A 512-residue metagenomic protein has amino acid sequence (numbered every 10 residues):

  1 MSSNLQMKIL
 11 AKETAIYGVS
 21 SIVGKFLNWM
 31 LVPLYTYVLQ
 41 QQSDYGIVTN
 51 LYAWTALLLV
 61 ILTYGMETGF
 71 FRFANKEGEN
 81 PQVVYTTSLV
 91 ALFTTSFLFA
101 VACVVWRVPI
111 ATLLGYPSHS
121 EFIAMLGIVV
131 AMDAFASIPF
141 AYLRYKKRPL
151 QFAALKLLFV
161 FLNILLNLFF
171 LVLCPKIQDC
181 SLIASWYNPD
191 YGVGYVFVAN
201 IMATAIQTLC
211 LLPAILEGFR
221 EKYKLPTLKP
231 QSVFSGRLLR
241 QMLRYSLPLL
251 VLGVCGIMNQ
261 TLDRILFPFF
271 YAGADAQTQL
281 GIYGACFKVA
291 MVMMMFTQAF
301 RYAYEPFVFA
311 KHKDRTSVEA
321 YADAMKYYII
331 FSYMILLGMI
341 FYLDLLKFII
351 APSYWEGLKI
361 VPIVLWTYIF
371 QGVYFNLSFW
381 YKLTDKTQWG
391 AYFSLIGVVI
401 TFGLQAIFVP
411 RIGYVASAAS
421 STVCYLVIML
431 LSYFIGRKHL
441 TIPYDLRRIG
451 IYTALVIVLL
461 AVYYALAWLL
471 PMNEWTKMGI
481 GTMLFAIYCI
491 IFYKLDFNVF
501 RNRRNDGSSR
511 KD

Functional and structural regions predicted by a protein language model:
M1-L10, Q178-V193, F197, L209-Q260 (+4 more regions): Interhelical loop/hinge segments that connect adjacent transmembrane helices in multipass membrane
S2-N4, Y464-D512: Membrane-proximal transmembrane or re-entrant/amphipathic helices at the cytosolic face
L5-E67, T95-V104, G127-V129, N163-I164 (+3 more regions): Signature of the first transmembrane helix
E13-N28, F159, V196-L211, I215-G218 (+3 more regions): Transmembrane helical elements of multi-pass membrane transporters/channels
W29-D44, A111-L113, S185, V254-V292 (+3 more regions): Helix-terminus/linker motif at the lipid-water interface of multi-pass membrane proteins
F73, M132-K156, I215, L365-I396: Membrane-interface junctions at transmembrane-helix termini in multi-pass inner-membrane proteins
N75-A91, I282-S394: Specific pore-lining/lateral-gate transmembrane helices of multi-pass inner-membrane transport and insertion machines
A124, A154-E221, L395-T401, Y414-I435 (+1 more regions): Hydrophobic alpha-helical transmembrane segments
